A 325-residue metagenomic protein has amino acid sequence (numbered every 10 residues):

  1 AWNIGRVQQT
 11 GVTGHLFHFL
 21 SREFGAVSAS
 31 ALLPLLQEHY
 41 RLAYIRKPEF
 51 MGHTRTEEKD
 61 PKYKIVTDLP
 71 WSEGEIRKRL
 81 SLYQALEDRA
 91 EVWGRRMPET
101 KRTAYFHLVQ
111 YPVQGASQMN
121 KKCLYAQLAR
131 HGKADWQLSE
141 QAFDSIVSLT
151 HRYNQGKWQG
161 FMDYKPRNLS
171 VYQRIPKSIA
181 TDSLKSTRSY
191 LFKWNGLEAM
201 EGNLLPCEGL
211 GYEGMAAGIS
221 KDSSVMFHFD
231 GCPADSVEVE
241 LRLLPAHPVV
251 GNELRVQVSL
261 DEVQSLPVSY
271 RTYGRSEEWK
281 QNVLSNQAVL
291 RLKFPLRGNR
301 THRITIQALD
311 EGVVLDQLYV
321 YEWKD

Functional and structural regions predicted by a protein language model:
A1-G202, S223, P233-E238, S285 (+1 more regions): Substrate-binding groove of N-acetylhexosamine-processing glycoside hydrolases
P166-D325: Extracytoplasmic
